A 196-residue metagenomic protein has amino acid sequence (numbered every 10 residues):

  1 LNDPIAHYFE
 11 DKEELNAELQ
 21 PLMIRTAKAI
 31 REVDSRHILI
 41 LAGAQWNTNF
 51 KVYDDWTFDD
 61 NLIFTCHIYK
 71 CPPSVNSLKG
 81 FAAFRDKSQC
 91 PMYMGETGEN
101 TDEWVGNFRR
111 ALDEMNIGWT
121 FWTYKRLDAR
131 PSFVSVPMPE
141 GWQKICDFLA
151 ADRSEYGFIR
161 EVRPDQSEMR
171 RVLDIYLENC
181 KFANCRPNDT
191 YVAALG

Functional and structural regions predicted by a protein language model:
N2-R126, P131-D147: Extracellular glycoside hydrolase catalytic/binding regions
W104-G196: Aromatic-rich peripheral "rim/lid" segments of glycoside hydrolase catalytic domains that contact and position glycan
